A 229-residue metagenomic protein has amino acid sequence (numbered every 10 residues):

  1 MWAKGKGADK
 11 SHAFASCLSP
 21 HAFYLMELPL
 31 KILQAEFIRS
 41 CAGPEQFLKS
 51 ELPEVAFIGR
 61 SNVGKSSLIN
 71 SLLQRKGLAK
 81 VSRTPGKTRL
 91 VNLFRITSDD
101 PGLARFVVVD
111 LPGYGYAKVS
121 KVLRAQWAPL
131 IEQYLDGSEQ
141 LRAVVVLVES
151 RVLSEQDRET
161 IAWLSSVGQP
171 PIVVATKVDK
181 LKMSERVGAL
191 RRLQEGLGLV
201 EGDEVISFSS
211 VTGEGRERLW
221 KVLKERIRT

Functional and structural regions predicted by a protein language model:
M1-G7, F14-E27: Short, basic, low-complexity termini and linkers enriched in Ser/Thr/Gly/Pro that act as targeting/leader peptides
E27-Y116: Conserved G1/Walker A P-loop phosphate-binding module
I32-P44, L181-T229: Canonical P-loop GTPase G-domain recognition
F47, T88-L93, F106, P112-R142 (+1 more regions): Switch II of P-loop NTPase G domains
G77, L90, A104, L123-W127 (+8 more regions): Helical mechanochemical/support elements of P-loop NTPase systems and associated helical scaffolds
F94, T176, L219: Residue-level signal for inorganic ion chemistry
D110, T176, S209: Active-site glycine-centered loops adjacent to acidic/histidine catalytic or metal-binding residues that shape
E132-D203: Conserved C-terminal guanine-recognition region of P-loop GTPase G domains, centered on the G4
